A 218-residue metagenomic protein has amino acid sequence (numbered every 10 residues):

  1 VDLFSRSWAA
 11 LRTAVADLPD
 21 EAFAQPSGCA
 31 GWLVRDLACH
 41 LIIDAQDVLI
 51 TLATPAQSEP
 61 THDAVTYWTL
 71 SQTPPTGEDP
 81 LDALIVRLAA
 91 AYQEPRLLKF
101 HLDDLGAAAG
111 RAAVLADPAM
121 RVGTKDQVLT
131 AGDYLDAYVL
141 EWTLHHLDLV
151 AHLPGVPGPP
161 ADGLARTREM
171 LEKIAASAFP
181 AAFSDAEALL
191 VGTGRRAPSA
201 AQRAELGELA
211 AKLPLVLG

Functional and structural regions predicted by a protein language model:
V1-A119: Active-site-adjacent scaffolding segments
A24, A53-V65, A91-Q93, F100 (+1 more regions): Structured surface interface patches that mediate subunit assembly and partner/cofactor docking
